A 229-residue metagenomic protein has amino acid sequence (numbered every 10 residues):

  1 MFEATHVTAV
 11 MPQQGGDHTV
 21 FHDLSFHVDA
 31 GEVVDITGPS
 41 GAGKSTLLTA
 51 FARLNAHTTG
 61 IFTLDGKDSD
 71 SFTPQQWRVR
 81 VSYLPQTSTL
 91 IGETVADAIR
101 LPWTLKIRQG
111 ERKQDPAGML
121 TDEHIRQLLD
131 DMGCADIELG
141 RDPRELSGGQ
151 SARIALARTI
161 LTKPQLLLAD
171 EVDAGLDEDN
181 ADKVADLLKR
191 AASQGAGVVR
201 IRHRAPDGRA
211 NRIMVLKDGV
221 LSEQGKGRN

Functional and structural regions predicted by a protein language model:
T37-P39: The feature captures the beta-strand-to-loop junction immediately N-terminal to the Walker
A52: Helix-to-loop junction immediately C-terminal to a conserved catalytic motif
G60-D68, W77: Conserved ABC transporter NBD signature motif
E93-A117: Q-loop/switch helix immediately C-terminal to the Walker
Q114-E138: Conserved ABC ATPase "signature" region
D142-L146, Q150: Conserved ABC ATPase signature
L167-E171: Catalytic Walker B motif of ABC-type/P-loop ATPase nucleotide-binding domains
